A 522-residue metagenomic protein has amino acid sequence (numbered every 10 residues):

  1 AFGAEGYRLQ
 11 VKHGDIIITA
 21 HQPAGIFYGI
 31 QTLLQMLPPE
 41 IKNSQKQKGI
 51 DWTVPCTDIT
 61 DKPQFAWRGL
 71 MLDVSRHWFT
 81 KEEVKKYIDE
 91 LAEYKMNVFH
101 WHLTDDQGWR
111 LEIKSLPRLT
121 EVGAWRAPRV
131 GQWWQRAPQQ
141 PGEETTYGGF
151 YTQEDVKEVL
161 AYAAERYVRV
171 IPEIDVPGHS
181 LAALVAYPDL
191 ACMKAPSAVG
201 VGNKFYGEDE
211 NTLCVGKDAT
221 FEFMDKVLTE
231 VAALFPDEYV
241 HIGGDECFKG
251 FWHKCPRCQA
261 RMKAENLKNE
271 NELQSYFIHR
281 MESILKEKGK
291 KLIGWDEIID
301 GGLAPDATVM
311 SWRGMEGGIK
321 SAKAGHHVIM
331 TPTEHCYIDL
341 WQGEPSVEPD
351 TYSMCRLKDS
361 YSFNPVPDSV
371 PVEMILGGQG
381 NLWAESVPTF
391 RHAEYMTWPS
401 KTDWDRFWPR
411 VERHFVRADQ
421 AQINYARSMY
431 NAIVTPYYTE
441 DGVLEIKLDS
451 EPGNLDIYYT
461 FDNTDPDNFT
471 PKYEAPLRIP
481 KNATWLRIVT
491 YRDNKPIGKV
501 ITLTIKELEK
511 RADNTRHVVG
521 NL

Functional and structural regions predicted by a protein language model:
A1-F65, M396-K401, W408: Contiguous, structured surface segment used for ligand recognition
Q22, L70, L91, V170 (+4 more regions): Conserved, mostly hydrophobic/aromatic
P63, Q107-E165, S180-E222, G250-E270: Aromatic- and acidic-residue-enriched carbohydrate-binding clefts of CAZyme catalytic domains
R68, K95-N97, A164-V168, P236-V240 (+4 more regions): Short, well-ordered coil/turn segments that N-cap beta-strands
D73-D106: A conserved hydrophobic secondary-structure block that centers on an alpha-helix together with its immediately flanking
A183-D189, M193, V201-D306, W312-K320: Active-site neighborhood of glycoside hydrolase catalytic domains
K291-E297, G302-A307, R313-P436: Flexible, acidic glycine-rich loops studded with aromatic residues
P409-L522: Short, compositionally stereotyped local motifs that mark structural "simplifiers"
